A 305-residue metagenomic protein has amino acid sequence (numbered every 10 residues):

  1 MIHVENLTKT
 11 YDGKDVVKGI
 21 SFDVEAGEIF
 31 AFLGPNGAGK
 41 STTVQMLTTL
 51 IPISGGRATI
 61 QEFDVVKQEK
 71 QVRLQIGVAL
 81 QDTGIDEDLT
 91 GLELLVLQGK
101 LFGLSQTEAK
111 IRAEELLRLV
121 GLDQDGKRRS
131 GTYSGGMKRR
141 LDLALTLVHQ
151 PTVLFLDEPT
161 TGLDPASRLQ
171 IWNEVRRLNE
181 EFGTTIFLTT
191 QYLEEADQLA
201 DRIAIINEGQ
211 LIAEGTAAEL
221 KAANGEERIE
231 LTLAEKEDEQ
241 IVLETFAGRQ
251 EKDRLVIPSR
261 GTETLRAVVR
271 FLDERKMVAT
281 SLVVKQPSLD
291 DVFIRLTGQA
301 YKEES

Functional and structural regions predicted by a protein language model:
G56-K67, Q71-V72: Conserved ABC transporter NBD signature motif
V96, K100, T107-D125: Conserved ABC ATPase "signature" region
R129-Y133: Conserved ABC ATPase signature
Q150: Conserved catalytic motifs of ABC-family nucleotide-binding domains
L154-D157: Catalytic Walker B motif of ABC-type/P-loop ATPase nucleotide-binding domains
N173-R260: ABC transporter nucleotide-binding domain
